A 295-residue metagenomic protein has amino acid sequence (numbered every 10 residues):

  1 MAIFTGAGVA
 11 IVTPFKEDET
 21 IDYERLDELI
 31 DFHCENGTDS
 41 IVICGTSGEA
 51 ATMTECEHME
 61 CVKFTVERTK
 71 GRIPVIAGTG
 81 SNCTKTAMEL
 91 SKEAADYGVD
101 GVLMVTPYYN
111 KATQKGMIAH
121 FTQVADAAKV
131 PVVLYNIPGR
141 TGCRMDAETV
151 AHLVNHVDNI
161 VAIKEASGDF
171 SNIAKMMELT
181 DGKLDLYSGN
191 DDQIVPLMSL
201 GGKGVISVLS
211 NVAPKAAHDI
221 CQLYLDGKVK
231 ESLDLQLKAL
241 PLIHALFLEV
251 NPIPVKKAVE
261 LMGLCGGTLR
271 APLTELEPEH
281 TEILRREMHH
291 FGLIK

Functional and structural regions predicted by a protein language model:
A2-V9, T13-G142, H152, I294: Active-site beta->alpha loop and helix N-cap motifs at the rims of alpha/beta catalytic domains
G6-P14, N36-T38, S199-L200, I206-K295: C-terminal alpha-helical cap/extension of soluble enzyme domains
Y23, D27-I30, A147, T281-M288: Short, amphipathic alpha-helical "lid/cap" segments that border enzyme active or binding sites
L26, H58, V62, A87 (+7 more regions): A general structural signal for well-ordered alpha-helical segments in protein cores
R72-I73, P131, I160, K183 (+1 more regions): Secondary-structure boundary/capping positions in well-ordered alpha/beta enzyme cores
C83, N190-D191, E277: Helix N-cap/beta->alpha junction signal
D126-A127, R140-F247: Catalytic alpha/beta core domains of metabolic enzymes, predominantly
N136-I137, N159-I160, R270-A271: Glycine-rich phosphate-binding "P-loop"
